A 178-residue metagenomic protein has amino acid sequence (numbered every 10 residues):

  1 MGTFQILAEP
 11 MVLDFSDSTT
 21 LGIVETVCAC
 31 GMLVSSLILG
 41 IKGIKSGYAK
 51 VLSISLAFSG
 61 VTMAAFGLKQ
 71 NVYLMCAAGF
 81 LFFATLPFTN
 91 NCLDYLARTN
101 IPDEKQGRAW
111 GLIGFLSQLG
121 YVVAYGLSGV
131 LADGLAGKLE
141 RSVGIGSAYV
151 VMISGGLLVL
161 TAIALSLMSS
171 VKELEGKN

Functional and structural regions predicted by a protein language model:
M1, Q5-N178: C-terminal transmembrane bundle of multi-pass solute transporters/carriers
